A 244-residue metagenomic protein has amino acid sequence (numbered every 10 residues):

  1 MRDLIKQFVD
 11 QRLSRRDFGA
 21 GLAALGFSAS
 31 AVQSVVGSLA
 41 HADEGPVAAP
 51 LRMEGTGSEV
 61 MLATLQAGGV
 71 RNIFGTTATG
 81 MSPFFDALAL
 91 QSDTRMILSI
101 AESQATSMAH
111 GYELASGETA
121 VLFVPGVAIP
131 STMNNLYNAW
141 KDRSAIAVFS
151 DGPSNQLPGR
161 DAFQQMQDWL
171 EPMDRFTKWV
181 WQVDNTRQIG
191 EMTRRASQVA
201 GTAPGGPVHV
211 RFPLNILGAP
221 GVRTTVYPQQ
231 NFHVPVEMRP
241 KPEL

Functional and structural regions predicted by a protein language model:
M1-S14, L39-H41: N-terminal secretory signal peptides
L4, Q33-S34: A generic structured-segment signal
S14-V32: N-terminal export leaders
A24-F27, D43-L244: N-terminal alpha/beta PP-like core and its mobile active-site loop of ThDP/TPP-dependent enzymes
S34-E44: Signal peptide processing junction and immediate N-terminal pro/mature segment of secreted/exported proteins
